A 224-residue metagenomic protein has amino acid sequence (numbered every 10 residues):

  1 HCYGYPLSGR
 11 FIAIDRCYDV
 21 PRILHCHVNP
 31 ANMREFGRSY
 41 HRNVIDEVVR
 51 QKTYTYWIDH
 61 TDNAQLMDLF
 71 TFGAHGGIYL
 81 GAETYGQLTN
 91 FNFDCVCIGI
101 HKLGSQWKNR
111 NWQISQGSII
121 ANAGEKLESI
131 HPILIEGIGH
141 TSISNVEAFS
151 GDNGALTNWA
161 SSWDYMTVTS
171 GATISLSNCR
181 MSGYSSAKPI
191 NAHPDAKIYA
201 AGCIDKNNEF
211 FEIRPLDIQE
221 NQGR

Functional and structural regions predicted by a protein language model:
H1-R224: Extracellular/periplasmic carbohydrate-active domains that bind, remodel, or depolymerize complex polysaccharides
